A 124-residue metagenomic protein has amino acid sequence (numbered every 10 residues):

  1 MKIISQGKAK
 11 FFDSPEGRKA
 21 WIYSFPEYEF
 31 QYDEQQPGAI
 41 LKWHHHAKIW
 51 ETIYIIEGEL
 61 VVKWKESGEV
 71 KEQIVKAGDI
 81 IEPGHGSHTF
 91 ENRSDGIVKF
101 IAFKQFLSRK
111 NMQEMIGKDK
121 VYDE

Functional and structural regions predicted by a protein language model:
M1-Y32, K42, E72-Q73, M115-E124: A short, N-terminal "cap"/entry segment at the start of jelly-roll beta-barrel domains of the cupin/DSBH fold
I3, E91-E124: Double-stranded beta-helix
E27, K48, S67, D95-G96: Short strand-connecting beta-turns/loops that link adjacent beta-strands
Q35, A47-V61: Short, conserved beta-strand element in jelly-roll/cupin
P37, K48-I49, G86-S87, G96: A generic "binding-loop/recognition-motif" signal
I40-K42, V61, I80-F90: Histidine-centered metal-chelating micro-motifs
S67-H85: Short acidic-glycine-tyrosine-enriched beta hairpin
